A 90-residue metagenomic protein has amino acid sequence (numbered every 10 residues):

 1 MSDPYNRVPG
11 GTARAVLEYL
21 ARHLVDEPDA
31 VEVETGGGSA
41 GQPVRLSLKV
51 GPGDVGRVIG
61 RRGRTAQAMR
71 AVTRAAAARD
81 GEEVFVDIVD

Functional and structural regions predicted by a protein language model:
M1-V55, Q67-A68, V72-D90: RNA-contacting regions in translation and RNA-metabolism proteins, encompassing KH/S1 modules where present
I59-G63: Glycine-centered tight-turn and secondary-structure capping sites
